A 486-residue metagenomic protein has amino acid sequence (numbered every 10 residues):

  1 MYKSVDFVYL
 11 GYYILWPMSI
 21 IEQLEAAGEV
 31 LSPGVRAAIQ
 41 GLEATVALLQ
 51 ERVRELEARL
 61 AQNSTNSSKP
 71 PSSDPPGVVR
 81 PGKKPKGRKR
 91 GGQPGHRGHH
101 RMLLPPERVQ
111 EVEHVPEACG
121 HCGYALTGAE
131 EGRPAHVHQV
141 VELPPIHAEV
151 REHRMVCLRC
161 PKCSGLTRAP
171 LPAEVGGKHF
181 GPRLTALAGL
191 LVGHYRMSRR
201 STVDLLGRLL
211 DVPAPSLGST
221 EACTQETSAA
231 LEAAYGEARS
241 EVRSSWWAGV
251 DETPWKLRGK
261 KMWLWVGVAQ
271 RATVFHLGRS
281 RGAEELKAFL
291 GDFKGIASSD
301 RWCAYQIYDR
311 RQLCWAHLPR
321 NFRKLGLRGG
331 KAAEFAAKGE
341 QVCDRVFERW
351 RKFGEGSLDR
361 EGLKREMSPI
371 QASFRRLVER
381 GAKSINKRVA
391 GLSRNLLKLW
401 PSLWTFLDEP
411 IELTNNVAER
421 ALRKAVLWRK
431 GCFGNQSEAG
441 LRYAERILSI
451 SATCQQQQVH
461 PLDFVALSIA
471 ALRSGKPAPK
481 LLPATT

Functional and structural regions predicted by a protein language model:
M1-G176, V250, K256, S299: Short, flexible loop/hinge motifs at secondary-structure junctions
M1-I14, A47, H100, P116 (+1 more regions): Catalytic center-proximal scaffold of phosphoryl-transfer enzymes
